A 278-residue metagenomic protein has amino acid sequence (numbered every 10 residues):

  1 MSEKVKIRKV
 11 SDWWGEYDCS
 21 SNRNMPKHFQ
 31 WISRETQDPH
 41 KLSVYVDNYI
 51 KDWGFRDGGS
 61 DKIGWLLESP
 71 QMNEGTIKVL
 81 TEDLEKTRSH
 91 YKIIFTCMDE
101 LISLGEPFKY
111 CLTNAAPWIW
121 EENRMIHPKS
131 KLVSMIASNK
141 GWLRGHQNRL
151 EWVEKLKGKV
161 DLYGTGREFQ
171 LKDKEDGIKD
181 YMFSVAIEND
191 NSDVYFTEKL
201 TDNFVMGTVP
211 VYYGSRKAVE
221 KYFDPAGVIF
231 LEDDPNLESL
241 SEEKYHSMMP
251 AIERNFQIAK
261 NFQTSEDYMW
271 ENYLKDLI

Functional and structural regions predicted by a protein language model:
S2-L66, P70-Y163, E168-A186, D190-I278: Pol beta-like nucleotidyltransferase catalytic core
